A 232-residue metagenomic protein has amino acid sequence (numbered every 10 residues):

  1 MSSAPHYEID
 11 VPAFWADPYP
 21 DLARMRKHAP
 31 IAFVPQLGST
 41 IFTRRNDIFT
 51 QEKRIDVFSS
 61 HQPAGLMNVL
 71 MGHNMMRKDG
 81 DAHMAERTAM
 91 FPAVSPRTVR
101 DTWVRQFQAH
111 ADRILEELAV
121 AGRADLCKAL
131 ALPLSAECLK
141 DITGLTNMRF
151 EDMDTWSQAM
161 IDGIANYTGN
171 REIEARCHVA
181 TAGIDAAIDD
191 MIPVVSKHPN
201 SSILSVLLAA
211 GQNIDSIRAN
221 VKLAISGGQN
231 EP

Functional and structural regions predicted by a protein language model:
M1-C127, A136-D154, Q158-G169, E174-V179: Active-site substrate-recognition loop segments, prototypically the cytochrome P450 B′-helix/B-C loop
H28-A32, V57-F58, H198-S201, N213 (+1 more regions): A general structural signal for well-ordered secondary-structure junctions
R54, K140-E151, P193-S196, L208-A209 (+2 more regions): Cytochrome P450
D81, A121, V195-H198, G227: Residue-level signal for short amphipathic helical patches enriched in basic/charged and nearby hydrophobic residues
M84, T88, L132-E137, D154 (+3 more regions): Non-catalytic, well-ordered alpha-helical scaffold segments
H110, I114, C138, A187 (+2 more regions): Short, hydrophobic/aromatic alpha-helical segments in well-folded domains
L132, A136, I184, L208-P232: Central I-helix of cytochrome P450 enzymes
T155-I214: Cytochrome P450 catalytic core segment centered on helix I
